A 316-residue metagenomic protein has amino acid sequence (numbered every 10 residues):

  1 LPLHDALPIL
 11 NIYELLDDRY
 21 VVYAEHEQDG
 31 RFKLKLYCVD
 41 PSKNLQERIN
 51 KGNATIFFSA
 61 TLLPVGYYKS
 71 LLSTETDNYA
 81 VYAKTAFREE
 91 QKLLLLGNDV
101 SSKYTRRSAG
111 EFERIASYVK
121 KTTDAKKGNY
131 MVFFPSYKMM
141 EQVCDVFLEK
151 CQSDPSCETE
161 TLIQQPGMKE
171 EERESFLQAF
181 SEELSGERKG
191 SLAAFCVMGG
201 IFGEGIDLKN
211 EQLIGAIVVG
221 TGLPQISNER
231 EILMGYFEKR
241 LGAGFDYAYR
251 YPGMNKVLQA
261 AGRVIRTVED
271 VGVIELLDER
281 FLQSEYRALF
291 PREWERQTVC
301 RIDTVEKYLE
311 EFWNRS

Functional and structural regions predicted by a protein language model:
L1, A6-S316: ASCE RecA-like P-loop NTPase motor cores that couple ATP hydrolysis to mechanical translocation on nucleic acids
